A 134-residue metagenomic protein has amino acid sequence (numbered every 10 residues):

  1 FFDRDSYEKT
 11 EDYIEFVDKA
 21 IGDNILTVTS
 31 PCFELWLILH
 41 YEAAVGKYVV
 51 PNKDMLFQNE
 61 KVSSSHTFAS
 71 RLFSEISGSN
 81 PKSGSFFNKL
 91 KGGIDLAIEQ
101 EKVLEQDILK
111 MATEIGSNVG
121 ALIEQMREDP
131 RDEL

Functional and structural regions predicted by a protein language model:
R4-L134: C-terminal accessory helical subdomains adjacent to catalytic cores in phosphodiester- and nucleotide-handling enzymes
